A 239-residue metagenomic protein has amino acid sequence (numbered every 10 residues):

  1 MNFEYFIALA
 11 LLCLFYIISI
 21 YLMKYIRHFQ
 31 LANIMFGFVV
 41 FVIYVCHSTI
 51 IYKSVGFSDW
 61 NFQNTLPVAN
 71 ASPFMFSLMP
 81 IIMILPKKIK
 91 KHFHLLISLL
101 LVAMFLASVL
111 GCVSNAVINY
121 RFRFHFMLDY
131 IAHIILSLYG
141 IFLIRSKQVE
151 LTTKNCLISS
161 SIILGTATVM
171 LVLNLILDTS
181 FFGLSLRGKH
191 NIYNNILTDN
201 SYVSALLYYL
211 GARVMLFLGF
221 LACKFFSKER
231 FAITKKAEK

Functional and structural regions predicted by a protein language model:
M1-A10, C156-G165, L175-L218: Membrane-interface transmembrane-helix boundary segments in multi-pass integral membrane proteins
F6-L14, V68-L78, Y130-L138: Membrane-embedded alpha-helical segments of multi-pass membrane proteins, especially the transmembrane helices
Y16-I20, L78-I82, I135-K154: Alpha-helical transmembrane segments in multipass membrane proteins, preferentially the mid-helix core
Y21-I34, L85-L96, R145-L157, E229: Membrane-interface helix-boundary motifs at transmembrane edges
V40-T49, M104-N115, I163-N174: Aromatic-anchored segments of alpha-helical transmembrane domains
S48-S58, C112-R121: Juxtamembrane "helix-exit" motif on the non-cytosolic side of transmembrane helices
F57-A69, R121-I131: Non-cytosolic membrane-interface motifs at loop->transmembrane helix junctions
N70-F105, V109-V117, I141: Internal transmembrane alpha-helix with an interfacial aromatic "cap," most often the third helix
